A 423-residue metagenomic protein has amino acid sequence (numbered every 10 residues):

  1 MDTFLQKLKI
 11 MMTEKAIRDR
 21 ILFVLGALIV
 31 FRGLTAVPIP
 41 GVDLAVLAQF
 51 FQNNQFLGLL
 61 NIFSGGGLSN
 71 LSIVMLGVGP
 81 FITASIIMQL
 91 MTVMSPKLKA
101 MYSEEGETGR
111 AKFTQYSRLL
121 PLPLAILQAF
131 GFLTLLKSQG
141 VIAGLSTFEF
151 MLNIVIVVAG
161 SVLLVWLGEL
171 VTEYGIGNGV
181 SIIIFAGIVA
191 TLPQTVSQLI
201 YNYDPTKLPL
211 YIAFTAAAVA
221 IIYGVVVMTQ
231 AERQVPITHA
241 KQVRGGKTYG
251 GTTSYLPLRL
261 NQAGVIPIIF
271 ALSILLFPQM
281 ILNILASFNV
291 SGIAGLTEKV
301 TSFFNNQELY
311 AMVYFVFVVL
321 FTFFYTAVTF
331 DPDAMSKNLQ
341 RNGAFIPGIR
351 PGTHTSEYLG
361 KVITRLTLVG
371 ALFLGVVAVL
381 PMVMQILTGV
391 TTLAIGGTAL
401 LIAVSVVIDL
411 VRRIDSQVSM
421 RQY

Functional and structural regions predicted by a protein language model:
M1-Y423: N-terminal cationic and glycine-rich segments that engage phosphates or anionic surfaces
